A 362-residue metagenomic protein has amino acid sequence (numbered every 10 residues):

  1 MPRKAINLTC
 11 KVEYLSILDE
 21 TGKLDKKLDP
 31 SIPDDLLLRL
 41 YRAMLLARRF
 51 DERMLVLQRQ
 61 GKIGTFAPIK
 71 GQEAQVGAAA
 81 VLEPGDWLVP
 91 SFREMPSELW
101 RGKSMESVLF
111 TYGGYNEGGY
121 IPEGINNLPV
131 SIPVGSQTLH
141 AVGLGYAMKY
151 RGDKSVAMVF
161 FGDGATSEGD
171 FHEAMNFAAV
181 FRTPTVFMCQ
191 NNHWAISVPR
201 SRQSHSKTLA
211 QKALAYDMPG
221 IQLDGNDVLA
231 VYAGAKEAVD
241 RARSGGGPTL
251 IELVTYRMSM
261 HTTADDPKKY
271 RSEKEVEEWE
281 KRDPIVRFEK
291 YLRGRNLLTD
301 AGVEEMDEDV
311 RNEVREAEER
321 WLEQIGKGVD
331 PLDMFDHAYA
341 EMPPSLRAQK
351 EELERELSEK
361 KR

Functional and structural regions predicted by a protein language model:
M1-Q75, S259, K268, E273-R362: Conserved acidic/glycine
Y14, G85, P248: A residue-level signal for beta-strand positions that form part of recognition/binding surfaces within mature
D19, P90, Q222-D224: Structural signal for conserved beta-strand scaffold positions within catalytic alpha/beta enzyme cores
T21, F92-E94, C189-N192: Short, histidine-centered active-site or binding-site loop motifs used for metal coordination, general acid-base
R49-E52, V56-T183, P199-H205, A210 (+1 more regions): Cofactor-binding active-site loop characterized by glycine-rich and histidine/acidic residues
F92-R93, L253-T255, G326-G328: Short, well-ordered beta-to-alpha junction loops that form the rim of enzyme active sites and present histidine/acidic
G135-E323: Glycine-rich ThDP/TPP pyrophosphate-binding loop and its adjacent helix/strand module within ThDP-dependent enzymes
